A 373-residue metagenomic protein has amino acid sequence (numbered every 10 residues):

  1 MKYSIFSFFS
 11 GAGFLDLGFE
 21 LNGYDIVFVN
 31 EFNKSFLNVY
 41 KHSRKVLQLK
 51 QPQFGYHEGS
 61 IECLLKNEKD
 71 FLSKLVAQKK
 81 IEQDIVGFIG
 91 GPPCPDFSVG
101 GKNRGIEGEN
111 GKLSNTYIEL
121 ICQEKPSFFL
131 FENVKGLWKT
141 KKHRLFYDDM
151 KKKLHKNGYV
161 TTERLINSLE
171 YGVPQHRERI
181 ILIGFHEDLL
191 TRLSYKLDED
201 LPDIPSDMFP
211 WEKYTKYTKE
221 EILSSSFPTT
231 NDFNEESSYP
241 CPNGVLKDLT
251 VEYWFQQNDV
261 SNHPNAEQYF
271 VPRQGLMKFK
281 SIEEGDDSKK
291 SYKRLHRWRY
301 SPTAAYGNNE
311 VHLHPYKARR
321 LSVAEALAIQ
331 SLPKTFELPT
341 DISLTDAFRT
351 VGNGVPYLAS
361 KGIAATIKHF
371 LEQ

Functional and structural regions predicted by a protein language model:
K2-K125, K135-D148: Core alpha/beta nucleotide-donor-binding catalytic domains of modification enzymes
G13, K34, P93-P95, K135-G136 (+4 more regions): Short, solvent-exposed loop/turn segments at secondary-structure junctions
D70-D84, P95, V99-D286: Class I S-adenosyl-L-methionine
D84-V86, E178-I180, Y300-P302, K317: A generic secondary-structure signal marking the coil-to-beta-strand transition
F88, L182, G352: Short, conserved catalytic/metal-binding motifs centered on acidic residues
G90, F131, Y306: Redox-cofactor binding/interface segments in oxidoreductases and associated redox assembly factors
P240-Q373: C-terminal target-recognition/interaction regions appended to catalytic cores
